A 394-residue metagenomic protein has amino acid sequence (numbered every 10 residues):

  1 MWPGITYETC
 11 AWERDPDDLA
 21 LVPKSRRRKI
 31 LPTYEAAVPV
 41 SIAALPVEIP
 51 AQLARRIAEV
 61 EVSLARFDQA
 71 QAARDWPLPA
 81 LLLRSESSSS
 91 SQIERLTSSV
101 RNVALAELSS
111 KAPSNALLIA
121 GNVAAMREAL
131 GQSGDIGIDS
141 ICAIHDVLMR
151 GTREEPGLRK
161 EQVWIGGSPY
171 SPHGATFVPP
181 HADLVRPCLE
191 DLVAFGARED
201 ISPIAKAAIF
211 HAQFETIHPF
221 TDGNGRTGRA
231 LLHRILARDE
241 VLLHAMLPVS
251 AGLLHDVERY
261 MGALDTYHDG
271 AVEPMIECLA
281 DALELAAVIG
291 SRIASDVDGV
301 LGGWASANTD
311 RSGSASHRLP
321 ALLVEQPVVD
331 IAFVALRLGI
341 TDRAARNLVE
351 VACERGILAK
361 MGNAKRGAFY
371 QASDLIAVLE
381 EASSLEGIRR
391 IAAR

Functional and structural regions predicted by a protein language model:
M1-R394: FIC/Doc superfamily catalytic core
